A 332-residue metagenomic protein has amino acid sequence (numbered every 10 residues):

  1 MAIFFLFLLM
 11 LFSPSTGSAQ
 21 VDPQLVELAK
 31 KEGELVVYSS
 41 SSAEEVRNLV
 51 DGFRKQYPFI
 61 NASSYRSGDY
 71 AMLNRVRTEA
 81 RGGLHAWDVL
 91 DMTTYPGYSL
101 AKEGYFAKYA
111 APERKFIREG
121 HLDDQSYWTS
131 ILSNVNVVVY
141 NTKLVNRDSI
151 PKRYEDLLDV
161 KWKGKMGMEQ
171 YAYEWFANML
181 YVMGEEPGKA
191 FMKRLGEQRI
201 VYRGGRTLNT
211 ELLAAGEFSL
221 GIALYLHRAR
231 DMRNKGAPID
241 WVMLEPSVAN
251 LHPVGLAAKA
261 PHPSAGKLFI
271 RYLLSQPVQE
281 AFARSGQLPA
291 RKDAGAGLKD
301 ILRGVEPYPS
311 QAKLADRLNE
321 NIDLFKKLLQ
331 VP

Functional and structural regions predicted by a protein language model:
A19-V36, R54-K55, L158-G164: Immediate post-signal peptide segment of exported/extracytoplasmic ligand-binding proteins
V36-D51, A62-A80, L84-E217: Extracytoplasmic ligand-binding site segments that recognize negatively charged/polar headgroups
L49, P187, F191-R194, P261-L273 (+1 more regions): Short amphipathic alpha-helical coupling segments at ligand-binding clamshell hinges and other catalytic/signaling
P96-S99, S219-P238: A ligand-binding cleft/hinge motif common to bilobed small-molecule-binding domains
E119, S133-N134, M192-G196, V201-R203 (+3 more regions): Periplasmic-binding protein-like
V139-L144, L180-V182, N250-H262, A281-F282: A bilobed periplasmic-binding-protein/Venus flytrap-type ligand-binding module shared by bacterial periplasmic
W162-Y171, L273-G295: Periplasmic-binding protein-like
E186-G188, A290-P332: An extracytoplasmic/periplasmic, membrane-proximal ligand-sensing/linker region
